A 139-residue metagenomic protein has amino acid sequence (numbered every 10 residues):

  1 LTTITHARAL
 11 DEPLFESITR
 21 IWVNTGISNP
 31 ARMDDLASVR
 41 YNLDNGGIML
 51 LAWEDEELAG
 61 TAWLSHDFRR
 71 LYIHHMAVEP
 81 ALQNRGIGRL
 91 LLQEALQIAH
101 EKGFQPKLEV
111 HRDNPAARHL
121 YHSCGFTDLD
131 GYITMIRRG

Functional and structural regions predicted by a protein language model:
T2-I4: Extreme N-terminal starter segment of soluble prokaryotic enzymes
H6-H74, E79, L92-Q93, I98 (+1 more regions): Acetyl-CoA-dependent GNAT
L58, L91-L92, L108, L120: Generic leucine side-chain signal with a strong bias for well-ordered alpha-helical environments
P80, L108-R118, I136-G139: Conserved beta-strand-loop-alpha-helix junction that forms the acyl-donor binding cleft
R85: Flexible nucleotide-binding loop
R89-L90, R112-G131: Conserved active-site alpha-helix within GNAT-family acetyltransferase domains
A99-H111: Conserved GNAT acetyl-CoA-binding A-motif
